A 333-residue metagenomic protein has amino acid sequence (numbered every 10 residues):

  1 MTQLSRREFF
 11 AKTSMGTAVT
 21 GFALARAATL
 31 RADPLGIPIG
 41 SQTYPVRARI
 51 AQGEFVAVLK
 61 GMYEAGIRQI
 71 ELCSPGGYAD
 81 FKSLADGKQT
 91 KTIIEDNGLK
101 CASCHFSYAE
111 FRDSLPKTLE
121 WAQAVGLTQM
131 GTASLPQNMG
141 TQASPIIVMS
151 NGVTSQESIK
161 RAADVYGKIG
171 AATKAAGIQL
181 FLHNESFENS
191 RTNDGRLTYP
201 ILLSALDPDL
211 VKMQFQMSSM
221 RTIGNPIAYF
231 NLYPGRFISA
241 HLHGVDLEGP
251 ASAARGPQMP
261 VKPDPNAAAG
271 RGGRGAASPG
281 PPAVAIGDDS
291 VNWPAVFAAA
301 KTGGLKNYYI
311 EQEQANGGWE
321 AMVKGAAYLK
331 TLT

Functional and structural regions predicted by a protein language model:
M1-A18: N-terminal secretory signal peptides and thylakoid transit peptides that target proteins across membranes
T13-R26, G76, I93-D96, K100 (+2 more regions): Active-site acidic/histidine proton-transfer and metal-coordination neighborhood in alpha/beta enzyme cores
L24-G53, K60: C-terminal segment of N-terminal export signals and the immediately downstream linker at the start of the mature
D33-P34, L59-E64, F81-C101, D113-L127 (+4 more regions): Acidic (Asp/Glu)-rich catalytic clusters
I37-Q42, I70-L72, C101-C104, M130-T132 (+4 more regions): Hydrophobic faces of well-ordered beta-strands that scaffold small-molecule active sites in alpha/beta enzyme cores
R47-G53, C73-A85, F106-L115, Q137-G140 (+5 more regions): Acidic-and-aromatic substrate-binding clefts and catalytic sites of carbohydrate-active enzymes
Q69, K174-S290: Acidic/histidine-rich catalytic cores of soluble enzymes
W319-T333: C-terminal helical cap(s) of enzyme catalytic domains, especially alpha/beta-barrels
